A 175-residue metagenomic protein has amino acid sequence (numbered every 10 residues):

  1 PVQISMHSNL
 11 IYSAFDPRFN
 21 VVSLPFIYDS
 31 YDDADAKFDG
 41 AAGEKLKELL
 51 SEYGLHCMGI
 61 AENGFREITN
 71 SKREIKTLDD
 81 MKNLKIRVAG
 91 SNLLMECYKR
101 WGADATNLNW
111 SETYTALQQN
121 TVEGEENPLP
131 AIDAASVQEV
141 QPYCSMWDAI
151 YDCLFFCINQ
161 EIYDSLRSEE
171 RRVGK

Functional and structural regions predicted by a protein language model:
P1-D33, A42-E44, E48-K175: N-terminal secretory/targeting leader peptides
